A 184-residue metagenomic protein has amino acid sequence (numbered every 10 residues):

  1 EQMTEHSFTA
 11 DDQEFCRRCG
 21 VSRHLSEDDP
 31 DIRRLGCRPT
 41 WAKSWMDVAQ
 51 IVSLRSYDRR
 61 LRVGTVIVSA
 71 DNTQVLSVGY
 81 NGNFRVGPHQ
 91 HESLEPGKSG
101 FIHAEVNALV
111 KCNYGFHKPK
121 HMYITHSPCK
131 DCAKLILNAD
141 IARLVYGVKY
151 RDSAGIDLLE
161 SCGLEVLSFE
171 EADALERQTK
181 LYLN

Functional and structural regions predicted by a protein language model:
E1-D11: Extracellular adhesion/carbohydrate-binding repeat motifs centered on closely spaced tryptophans
M3-T4, F15-G20, H24-N184: Zinc-dependent deaminase catalytic domain
